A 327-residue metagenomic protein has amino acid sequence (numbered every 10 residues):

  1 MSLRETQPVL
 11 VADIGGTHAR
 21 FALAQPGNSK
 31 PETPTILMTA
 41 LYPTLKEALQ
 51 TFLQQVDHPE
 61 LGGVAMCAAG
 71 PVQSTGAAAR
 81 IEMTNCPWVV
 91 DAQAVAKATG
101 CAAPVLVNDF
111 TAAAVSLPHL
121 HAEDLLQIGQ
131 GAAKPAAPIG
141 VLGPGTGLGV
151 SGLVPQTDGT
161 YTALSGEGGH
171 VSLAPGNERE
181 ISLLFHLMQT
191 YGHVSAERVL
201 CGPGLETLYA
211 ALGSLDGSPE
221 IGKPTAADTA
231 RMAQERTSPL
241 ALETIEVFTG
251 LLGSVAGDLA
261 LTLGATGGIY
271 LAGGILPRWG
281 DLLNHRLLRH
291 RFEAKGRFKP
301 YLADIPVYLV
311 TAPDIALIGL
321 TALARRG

Functional and structural regions predicted by a protein language model:
M1-E60, T157, S182-G327: ATP-binding/phosphotransfer module of carbohydrate and carboxylate kinases, centering on a glycine-rich
G16-H18, F110-A112, T146-L148: Conserved A3 ("GATE") glycine/threonine-rich loop of ANL adenylate-forming enzymes
A19, P71-Q73, G147-S151, T207 (+1 more regions): Short, acidic Gly/Pro/Ser/Thr-rich loop/turn segments
L37, I81-M83, V171, T229: Short clusters of hydrophobic/aromatic residues that line enzyme substrate/ligand-binding pockets
V56-L106, T111-D124, V141, L276-D281: Short beta-strand-loop/turn "lid" adjacent to the catalytic site in phosphate-handling enzymes
S74, A103-K134, P224-T249, S254: ATP-dependent carbohydrate kinase catalytic cores
N108, V154, G273: Short secondary-structure boundary segments
D124-A196, G280-D281, L288-E293, R297-K299: Glycine-rich phosphate-binding loop of actin/hexokinase-like ATP-binding domains
